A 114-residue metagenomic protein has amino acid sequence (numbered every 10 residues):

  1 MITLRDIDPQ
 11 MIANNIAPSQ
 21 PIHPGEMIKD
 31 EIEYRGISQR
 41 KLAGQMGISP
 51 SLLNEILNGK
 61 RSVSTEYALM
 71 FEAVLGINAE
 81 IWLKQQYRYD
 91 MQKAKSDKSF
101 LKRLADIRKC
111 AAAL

Functional and structural regions predicted by a protein language model:
M1-D30, Y34-R35, D97, K102-I107 (+1 more regions): N-terminal flexible/basic segments that precede or flank functional cores
P21, P50, L69, A79-I81: Peripheral/terminal regions associated with large enzymatic or DNA-binding modules
G36-I37, E66: Residue-level signal for the short linker/turn that defines the boundary of a DNA-recognition helix
I37-E55: Short alpha-helical DNA-recognition segment
S49, K60, Q86-D90: The DNA-recognition helices of helix-turn-helix-type DNA-binding domains
K60-A73: Short, basic-rich loop-to-helix N-cap that marks the start of a DNA-contacting helix
I81-L101: Short amphipathic recognition helices of helix-turn-helix/homeodomain-type DNA-binding modules
